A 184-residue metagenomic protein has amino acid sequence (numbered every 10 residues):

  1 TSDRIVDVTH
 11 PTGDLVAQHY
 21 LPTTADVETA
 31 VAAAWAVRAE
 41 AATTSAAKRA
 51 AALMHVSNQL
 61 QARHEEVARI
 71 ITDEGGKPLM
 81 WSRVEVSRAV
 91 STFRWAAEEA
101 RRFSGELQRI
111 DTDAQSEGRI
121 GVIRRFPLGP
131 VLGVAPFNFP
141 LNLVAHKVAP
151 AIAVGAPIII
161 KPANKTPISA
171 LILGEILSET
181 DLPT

Functional and structural regions predicted by a protein language model:
T1-H19, A51, H55, S87 (+1 more regions): Terminal low-complexity tails and localization/encapsulation signals of metabolic enzymes
R4, V37, G75-K77, E99 (+5 more regions): Glycine-rich, flexible loop/turn motifs
I5-D7, A68, E175, E179: A general secondary-structure boundary signal
V6-D7, E28, I70, R83 (+5 more regions): N-terminal hydrophobic or amphipathic segments with adjacent small-residue motifs that include Sec signal peptides
D7, T23-D26, E40, D111 (+1 more regions): Serine/threonine-rich low-complexity intrinsically disordered regions
G13-S104: Glycine-rich loop-to-alpha-helix module at the N-terminal edge of alpha/beta enzyme cores
Q108-T184: Rossmann-like NAD(P) dinucleotide-binding subdomain of oxidoreductase/dehydrogenase enzymes
